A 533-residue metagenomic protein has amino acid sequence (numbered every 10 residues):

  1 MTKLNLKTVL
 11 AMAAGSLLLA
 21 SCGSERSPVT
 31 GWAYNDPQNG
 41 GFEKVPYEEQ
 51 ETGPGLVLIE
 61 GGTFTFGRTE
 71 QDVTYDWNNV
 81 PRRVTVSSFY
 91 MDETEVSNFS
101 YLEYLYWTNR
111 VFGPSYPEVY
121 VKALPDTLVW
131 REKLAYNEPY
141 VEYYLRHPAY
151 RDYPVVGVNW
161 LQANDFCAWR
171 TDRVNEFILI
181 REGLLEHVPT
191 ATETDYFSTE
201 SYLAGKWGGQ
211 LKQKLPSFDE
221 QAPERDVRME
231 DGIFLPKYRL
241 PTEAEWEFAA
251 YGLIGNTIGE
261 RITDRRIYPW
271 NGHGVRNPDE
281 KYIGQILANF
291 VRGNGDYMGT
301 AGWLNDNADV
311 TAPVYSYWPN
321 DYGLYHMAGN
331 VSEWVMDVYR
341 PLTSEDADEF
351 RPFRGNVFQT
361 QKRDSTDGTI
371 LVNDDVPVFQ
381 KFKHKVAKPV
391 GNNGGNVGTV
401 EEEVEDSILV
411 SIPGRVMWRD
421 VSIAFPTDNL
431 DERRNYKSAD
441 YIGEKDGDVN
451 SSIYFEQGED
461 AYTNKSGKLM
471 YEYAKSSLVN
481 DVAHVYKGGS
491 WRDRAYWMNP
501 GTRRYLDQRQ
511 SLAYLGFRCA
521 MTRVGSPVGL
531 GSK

Functional and structural regions predicted by a protein language model:
T2-L10: Bacterial N-terminal signal peptides that target proteins for export
L19-S21: C-terminal motif of bacterial Sec signal peptides marking the signal peptidase cleavage site
E25-D36, L58-I59, T65, E70 (+4 more regions): Functional-site microenvironments in short loops/helix caps that host divalent-cation chemistry
T30-L58: Post-signal peptide N-terminal segment of mature Sec-exported envelope proteins
K44-P46, D76-N79, Y473, R503-Q508: Short, P/G- and charge-enriched loop/turn segments at secondary-structure junctions
Y47, V80-P81, W303-L304, P313-Y315 (+2 more regions): Short Gly/Pro-enriched turn/cap motifs at secondary-structure boundaries
E48-E138, R151-V174, G329, G516-F517 (+1 more regions): A short glycine-rich, aromatic-capped structural motif
L512-G531: Short, structured beta-strand segments at or near domain termini in extracellular proteins/domains
